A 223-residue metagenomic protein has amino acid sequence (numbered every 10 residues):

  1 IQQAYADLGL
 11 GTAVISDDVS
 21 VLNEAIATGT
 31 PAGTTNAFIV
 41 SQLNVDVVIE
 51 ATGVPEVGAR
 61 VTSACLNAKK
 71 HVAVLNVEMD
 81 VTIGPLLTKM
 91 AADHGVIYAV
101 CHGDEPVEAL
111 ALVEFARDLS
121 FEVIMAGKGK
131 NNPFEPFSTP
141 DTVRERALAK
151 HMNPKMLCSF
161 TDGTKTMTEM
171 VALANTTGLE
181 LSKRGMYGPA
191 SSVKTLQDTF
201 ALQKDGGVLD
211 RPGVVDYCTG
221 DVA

Functional and structural regions predicted by a protein language model:
I1-A64: N-terminal glycine-/serine-/threonine-rich beta1-alpha1-beta2 phosphate-ribose binding loop of Rossmann-like
A6, L10, K89-I97, E114-E122 (+2 more regions): Generic secondary-structure signature for well-ordered alpha-helical cores
T35, L43, E56, R60 (+8 more regions): Conserved active-site and cofactor/substrate-binding residues in soluble primary-metabolism enzymes
N44-V45, K69-H71: Glycine-enriched alpha-helix->loop->beta-strand junction motifs that scaffold or abut catalytic
T52-A68, L75-D104, E114-F115: Rossmann-fold NAD(P)-binding glycine/threonine-rich loop
A91-G95, A99-K165: Rossmann-like NAD(P)H-binding beta-loop-alpha module
E145-A223: C-terminal catalytic/substrate-binding lobe primarily of soluble NAD(P)-dependent oxidoreductases
